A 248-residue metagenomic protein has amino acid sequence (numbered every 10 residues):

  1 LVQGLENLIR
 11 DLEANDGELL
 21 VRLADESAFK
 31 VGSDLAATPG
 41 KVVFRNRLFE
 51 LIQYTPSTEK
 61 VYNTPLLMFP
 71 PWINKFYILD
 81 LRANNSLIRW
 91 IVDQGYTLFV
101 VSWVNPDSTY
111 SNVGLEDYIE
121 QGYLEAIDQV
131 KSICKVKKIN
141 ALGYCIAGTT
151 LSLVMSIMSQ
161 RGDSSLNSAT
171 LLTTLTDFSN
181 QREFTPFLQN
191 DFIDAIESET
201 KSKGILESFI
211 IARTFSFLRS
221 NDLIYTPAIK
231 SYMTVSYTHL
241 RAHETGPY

Functional and structural regions predicted by a protein language model:
L1-D34: N-terminal targeting or regulatory segments adjacent to alpha/beta-hydrolase or S9 domains
D25-T58: N-terminal cap/lid segment of alpha/beta-hydrolase-fold proteins
N46-V104: Short, surface-exposed "cap/lid" segments of acyl-processing enzymes
G114-K131: Alpha/beta-hydrolase active-site loop
C134-Y144: Alpha/beta-hydrolase fold nucleophile elbow
G148-Q160: Short glycine-enriched nucleophile-adjacent loop and the immediately C-terminal alpha-helix near the catalytic center
G162-L218: A catalytic-pocket lid/entrance helix-loop region that shapes and gates access to the active site across common
T238-T245: Conserved small/polar residues in nucleotide/adenosyl-binding loops
